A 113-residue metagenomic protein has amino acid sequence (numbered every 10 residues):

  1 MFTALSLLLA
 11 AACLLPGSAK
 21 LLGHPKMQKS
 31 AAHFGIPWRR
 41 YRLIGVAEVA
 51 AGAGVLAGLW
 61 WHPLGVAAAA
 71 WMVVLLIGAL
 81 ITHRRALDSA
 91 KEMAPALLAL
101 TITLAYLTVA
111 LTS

Functional and structural regions predicted by a protein language model:
M1-S113: Membrane-interface extramembranous regions
